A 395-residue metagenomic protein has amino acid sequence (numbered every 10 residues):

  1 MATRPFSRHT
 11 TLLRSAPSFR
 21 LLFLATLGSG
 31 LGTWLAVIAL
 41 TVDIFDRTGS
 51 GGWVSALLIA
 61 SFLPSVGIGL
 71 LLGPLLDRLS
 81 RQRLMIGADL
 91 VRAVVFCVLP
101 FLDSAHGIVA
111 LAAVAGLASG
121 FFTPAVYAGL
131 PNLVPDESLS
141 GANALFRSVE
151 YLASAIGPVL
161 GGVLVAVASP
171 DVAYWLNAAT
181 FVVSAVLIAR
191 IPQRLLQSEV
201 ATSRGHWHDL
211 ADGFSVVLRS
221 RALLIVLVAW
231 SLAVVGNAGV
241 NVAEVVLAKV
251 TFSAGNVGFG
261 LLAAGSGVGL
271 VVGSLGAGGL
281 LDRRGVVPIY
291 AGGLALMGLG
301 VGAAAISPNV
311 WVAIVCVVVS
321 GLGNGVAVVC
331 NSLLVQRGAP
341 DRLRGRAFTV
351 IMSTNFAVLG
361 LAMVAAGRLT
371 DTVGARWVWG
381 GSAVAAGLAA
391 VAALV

Functional and structural regions predicted by a protein language model:
M1-V395: Alpha-helical transmembrane-bundle signature of multi-pass membrane transport and export proteins
